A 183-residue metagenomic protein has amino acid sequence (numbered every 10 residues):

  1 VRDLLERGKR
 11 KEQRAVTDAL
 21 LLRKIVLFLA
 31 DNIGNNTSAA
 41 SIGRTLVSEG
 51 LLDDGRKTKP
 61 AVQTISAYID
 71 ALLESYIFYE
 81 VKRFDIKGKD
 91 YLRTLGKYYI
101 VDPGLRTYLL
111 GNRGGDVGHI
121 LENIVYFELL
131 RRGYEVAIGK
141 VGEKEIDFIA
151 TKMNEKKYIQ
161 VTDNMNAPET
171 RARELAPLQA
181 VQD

Functional and structural regions predicted by a protein language model:
R2-K156: Accessory nucleic acid-recognition modules appended to NTPase machines
G104, T162-D163: Short, histidine-centered active-site or binding-site loop motifs used for metal coordination, general acid-base
I159: Conserved beta3 VAIK motif of the Hanks protein kinase fold
D163-D183: Catalytic cores of nucleic-acid endonucleases
